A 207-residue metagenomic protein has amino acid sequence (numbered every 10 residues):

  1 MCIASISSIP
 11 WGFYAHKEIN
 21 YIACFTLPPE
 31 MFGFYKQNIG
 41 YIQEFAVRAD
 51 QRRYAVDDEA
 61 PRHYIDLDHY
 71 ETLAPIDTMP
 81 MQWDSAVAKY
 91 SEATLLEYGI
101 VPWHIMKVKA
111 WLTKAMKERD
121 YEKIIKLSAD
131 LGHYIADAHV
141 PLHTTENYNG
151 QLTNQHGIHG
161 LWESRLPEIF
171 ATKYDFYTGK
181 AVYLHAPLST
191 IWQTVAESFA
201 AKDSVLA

Functional and structural regions predicted by a protein language model:
M1-S5: Bacterial N-terminal signal peptides
S7-D130, E146-A207: N-terminal, motif-rich segments that launch catalysis or mediate targeting to/interaction with membranes, typified by
I135-G150: Catalytic Zn2+-binding segment of zinc metalloproteases
